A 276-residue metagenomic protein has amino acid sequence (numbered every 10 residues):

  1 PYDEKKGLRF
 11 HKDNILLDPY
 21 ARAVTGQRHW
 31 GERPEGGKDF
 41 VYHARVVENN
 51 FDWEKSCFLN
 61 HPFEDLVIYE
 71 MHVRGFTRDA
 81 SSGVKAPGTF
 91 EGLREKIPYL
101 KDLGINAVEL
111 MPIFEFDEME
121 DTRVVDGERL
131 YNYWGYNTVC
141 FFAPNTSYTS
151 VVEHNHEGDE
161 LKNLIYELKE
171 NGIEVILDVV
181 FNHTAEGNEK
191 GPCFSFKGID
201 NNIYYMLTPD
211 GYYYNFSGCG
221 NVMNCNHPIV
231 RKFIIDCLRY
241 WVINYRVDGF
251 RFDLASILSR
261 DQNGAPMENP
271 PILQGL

Functional and structural regions predicted by a protein language model:
P1-E70, T77-K85: The feature marks proteins involved in alpha-glucan
H72-G92, P98-R246, L254-I272, L276: Substrate-binding/active-site clefts of carbohydrate-active enzymes
R251: Conserved, function-defining core regions and hallmark residues within catalytic/recognition domains
